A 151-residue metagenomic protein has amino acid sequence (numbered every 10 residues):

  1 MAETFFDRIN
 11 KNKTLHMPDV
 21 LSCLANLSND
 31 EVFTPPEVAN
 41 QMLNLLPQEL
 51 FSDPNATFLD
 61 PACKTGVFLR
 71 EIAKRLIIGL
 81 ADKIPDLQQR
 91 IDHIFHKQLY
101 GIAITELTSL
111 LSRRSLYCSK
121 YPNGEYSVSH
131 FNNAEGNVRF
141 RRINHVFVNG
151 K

Functional and structural regions predicted by a protein language model:
M1-K151: SAM-dependent methyltransferase catalytic region
